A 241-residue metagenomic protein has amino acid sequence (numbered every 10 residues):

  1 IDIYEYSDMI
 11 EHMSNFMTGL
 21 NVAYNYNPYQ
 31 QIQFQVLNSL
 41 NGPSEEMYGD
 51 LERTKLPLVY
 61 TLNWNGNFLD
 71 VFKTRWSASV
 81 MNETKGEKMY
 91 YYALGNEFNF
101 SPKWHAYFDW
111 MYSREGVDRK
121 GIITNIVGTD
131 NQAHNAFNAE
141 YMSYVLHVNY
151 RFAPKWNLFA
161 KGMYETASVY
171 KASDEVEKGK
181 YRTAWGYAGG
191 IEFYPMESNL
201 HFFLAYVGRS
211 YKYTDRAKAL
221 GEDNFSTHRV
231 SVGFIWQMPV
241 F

Functional and structural regions predicted by a protein language model:
I1-N65, I235: Surface-exposed coil loops of outer-membrane beta-barrel proteins
I3-D8, S44-D50, V80-N82, T129-H134 (+2 more regions): Extracellular loop and loop/strand-boundary signature of outer-membrane beta-barrel proteins
V22, Q33-F34, W76-A78, A106-F108 (+5 more regions): Membrane-embedded beta-strand positions of outer-membrane beta-barrel proteins
A23-Y26, W64-F68, F98-F100, Y150 (+2 more regions): Residue-level signature of outer-membrane beta-barrel architecture
Q31, Y170, S198-F202: Substrate-binding/catalytic groove segments of enzymes that remodel or degrade extracellular structural polymers
K55-P57, L62-D174, G179-Y181, W185: Detector for outer-membrane/organellar transmembrane beta-barrel domains, recognizing the amphipathic beta-strand
G186-A217: C-terminal structured domain segments
F193-P195, L200, Y206, N224-F241: Outer-membrane beta-barrel "beta-signal"
